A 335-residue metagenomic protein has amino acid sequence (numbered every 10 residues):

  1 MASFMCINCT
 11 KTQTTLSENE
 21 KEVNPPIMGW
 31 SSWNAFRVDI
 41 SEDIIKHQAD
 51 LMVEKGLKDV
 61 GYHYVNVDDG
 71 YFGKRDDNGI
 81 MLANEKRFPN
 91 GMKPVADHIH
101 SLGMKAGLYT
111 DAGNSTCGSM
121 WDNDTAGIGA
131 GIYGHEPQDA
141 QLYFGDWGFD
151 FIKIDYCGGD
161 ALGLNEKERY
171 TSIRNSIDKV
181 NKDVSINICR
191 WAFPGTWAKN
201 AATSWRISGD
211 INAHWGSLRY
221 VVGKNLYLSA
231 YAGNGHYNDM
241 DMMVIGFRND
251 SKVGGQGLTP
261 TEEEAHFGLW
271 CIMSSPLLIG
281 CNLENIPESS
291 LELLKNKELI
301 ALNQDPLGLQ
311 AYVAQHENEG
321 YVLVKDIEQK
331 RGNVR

Functional and structural regions predicted by a protein language model:
F4-N19: Bacterial Sec-dependent signal peptides at the C-terminal "C-region" and cleavage site
E18-R37: An acidic-aromatic substrate-binding cleft motif
E20-K21, Y109-G131, Q141-L142, P194-V221: Surface-exposed loop and adjacent secondary-structure segments within mature catalytic domains
W33-A35, G70, D111-S115, C157-G159 (+3 more regions): Active-site beta-loop-alpha junctions enriched in small/polar residues
Q48-G163: Aromatic-lined carbohydrate-binding/catalytic grooves of carbohydrate-active enzymes
H135, K179, D183-N282: Glycan-recognition surfaces
D150-F151, C157-V184, I188-A192: Extracytoplasmic, non-cytosolic globular domains
W270-M273, L278-G280, H316-R335: Carbohydrate-binding surface patches
